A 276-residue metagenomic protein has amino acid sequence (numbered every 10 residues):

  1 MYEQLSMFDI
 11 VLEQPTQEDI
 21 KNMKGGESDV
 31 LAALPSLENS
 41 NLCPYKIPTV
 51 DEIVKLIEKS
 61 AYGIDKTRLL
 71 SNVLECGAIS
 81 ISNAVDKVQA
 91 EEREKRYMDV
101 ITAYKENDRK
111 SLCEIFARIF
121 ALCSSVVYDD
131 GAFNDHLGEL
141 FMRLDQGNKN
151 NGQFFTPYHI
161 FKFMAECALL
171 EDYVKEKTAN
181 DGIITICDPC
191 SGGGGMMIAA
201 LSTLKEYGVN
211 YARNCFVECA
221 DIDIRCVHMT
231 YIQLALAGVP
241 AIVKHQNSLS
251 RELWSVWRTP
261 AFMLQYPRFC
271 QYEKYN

Functional and structural regions predicted by a protein language model:
Y2-P15, K21-E206: Class I S-adenosyl-L-methionine
E3-P15, S255-N276: C-terminal accessory extensions appended to soluble enzyme cores
Y158-F262: Conserved S-adenosyl-L-methionine
